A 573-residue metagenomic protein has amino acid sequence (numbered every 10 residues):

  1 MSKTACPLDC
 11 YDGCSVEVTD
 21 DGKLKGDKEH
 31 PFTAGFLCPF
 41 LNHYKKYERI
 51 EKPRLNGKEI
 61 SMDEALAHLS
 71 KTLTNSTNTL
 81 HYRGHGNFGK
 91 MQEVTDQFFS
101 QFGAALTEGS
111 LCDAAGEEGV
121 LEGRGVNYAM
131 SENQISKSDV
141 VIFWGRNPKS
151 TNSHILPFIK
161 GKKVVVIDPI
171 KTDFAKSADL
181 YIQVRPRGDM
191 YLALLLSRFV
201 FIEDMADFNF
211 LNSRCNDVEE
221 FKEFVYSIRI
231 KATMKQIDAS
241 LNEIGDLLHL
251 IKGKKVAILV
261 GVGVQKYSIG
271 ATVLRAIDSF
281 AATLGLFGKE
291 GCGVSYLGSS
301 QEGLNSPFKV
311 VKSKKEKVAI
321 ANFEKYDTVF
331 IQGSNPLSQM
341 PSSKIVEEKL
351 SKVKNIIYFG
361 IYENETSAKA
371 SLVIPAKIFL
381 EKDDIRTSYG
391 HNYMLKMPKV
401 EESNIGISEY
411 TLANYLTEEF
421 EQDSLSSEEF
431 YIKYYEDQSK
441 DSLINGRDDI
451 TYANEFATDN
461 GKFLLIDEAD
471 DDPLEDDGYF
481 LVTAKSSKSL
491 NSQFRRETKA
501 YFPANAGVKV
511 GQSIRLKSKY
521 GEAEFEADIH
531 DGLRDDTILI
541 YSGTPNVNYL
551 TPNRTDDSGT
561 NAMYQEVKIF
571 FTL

Functional and structural regions predicted by a protein language model:
M1-M205, S213-D217, F221, S240 (+5 more regions): N-terminal export/assembly segments and adjacent metallocofactor-ligating motifs of anaerobic energy-metabolism
S2-P7, K137-S177, R185, K317-S403 (+1 more regions): A cross-kingdom feature strongest in bacterial/archaeal respiratory oxidoreductases
H68, T72, Q97-Q101, W144 (+13 more regions): Generic, well-ordered alpha-helical scaffold segments in large soluble proteins
L106-A115, I167-I170, L286-S300, V353-E363: A generic structural motif
E203-D238, V400-T451, L516-K519: N-terminal leader/propeptide and maturation segments of large enzyme subunits in energy/redox metabolism and hydrolases
D207-F208, A257-I258, L286-Y296, Y358-F359 (+6 more regions): Acidic/polar loop patches that form or flank catalytic/metal-binding clefts of enzymes that bind anionic ligands
I251-F323, R386-G390: A glycine-rich, hydrophobic/aromatic-adjacent loop/helix-cap motif
